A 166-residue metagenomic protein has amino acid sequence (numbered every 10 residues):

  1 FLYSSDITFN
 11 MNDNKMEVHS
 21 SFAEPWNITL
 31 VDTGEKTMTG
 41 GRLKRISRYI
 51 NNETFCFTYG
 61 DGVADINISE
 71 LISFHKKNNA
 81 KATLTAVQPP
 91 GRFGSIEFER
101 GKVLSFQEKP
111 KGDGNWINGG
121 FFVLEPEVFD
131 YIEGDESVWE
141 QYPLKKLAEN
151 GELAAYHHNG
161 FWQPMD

Functional and structural regions predicted by a protein language model:
F1-Y59, E70, F98: Conserved N-terminal catalytic core of the sugar/cofactor nucleotidyltransferase
N12-S21, L71, A82, Y142-K145 (+1 more regions): Intrinsically disordered, low-complexity boundary segments flanking structured domains
P25-N27, N79, N150-E152: A generic structural signal for alpha->beta connector loops
V31, T83, A154-Y156: Structural detector of well-ordered beta-strand residues that form the stable sheet scaffold of enzyme domains
T33, T83-A86, F106: Generic beta-sheet signal
N52, N79-A80: Short, high-confidence coil segments that cap the C-terminus of an alpha-helix and link into the following beta-strand
T54-T58, V63, N67-K76, Q88-G91 (+1 more regions): Catalytic-core segments of class I nucleotidyltransferases/pyrophosphorylases that form NMP-activated intermediates
A82-F98: Short beta-strand-to-loop element that shapes/binds the nucleotide-sugar donor at the catalytic cleft/hinge
